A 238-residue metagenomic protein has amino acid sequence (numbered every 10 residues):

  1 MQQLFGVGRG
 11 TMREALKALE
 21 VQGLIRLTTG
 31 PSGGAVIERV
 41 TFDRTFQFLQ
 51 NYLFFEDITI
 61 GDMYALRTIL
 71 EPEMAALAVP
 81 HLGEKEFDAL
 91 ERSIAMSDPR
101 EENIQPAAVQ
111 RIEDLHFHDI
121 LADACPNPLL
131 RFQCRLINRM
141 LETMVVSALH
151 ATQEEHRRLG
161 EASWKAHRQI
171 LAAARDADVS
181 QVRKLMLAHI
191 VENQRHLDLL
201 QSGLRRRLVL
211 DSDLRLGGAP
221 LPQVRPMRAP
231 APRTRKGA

Functional and structural regions predicted by a protein language model:
M1-L70, A76, P80, R205-R207 (+2 more regions): Short linear motifs at protein or domain termini
Q22, L82-K85, L200: Hydrophobic alpha-helical elements and their junctions with loops/disorder across both membrane and soluble proteins
L24-A35, F42, E102-A107, M144-L159: Short, charged helix-to-loop "capping" segments that act as catalytic/coupling loops
F54-G61, A108, E154-R157: Short, solvent-exposed segments of well-ordered alpha helices
M63-A148, S163-A172, Q181-R195: Conserved amphipathic alpha-helical segments that form helical-bundle/coiled-coil interaction surfaces
M140-A238: C-terminal all-alpha effector/ligand-binding and dimerization domain of prokaryotic HTH-type transcriptional repressors
